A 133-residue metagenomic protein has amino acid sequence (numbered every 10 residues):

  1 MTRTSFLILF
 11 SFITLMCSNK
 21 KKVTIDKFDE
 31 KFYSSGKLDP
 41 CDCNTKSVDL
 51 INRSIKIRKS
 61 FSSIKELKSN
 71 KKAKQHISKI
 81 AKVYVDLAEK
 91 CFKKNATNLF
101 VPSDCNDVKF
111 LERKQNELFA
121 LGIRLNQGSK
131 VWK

Functional and structural regions predicted by a protein language model:
T2-L9: Sec-dependent signal peptide recognition, specifically the positively charged N-region followed immediately by
F10, Y33-G36, Y84, N98: Residue-level signal for mature regions of secreted extracellular proteins and peptides
L15-M16: C-terminal motif of bacterial Sec signal peptides marking the signal peptidase cleavage site
K20-I57: Immediate post-signal-peptide N-terminus of mature secreted/exported proteins
K46-S47, I51-R53, R58-N70, I80: Contiguous, amphipathic alpha-helical segments that mediate oligomerization or scaffolding in large protein assemblies
E66-K133: Compact alpha-helical subdomains of small soluble proteins
